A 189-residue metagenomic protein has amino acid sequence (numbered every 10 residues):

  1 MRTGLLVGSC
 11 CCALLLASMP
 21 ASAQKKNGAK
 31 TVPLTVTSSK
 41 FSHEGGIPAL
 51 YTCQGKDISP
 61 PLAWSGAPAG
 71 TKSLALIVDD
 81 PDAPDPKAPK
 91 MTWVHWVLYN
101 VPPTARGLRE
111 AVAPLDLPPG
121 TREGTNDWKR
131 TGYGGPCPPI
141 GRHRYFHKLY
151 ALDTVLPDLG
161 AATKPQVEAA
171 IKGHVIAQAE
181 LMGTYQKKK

Functional and structural regions predicted by a protein language model:
M1-L5: Positively charged n-region of N-terminal signal peptides that target proteins for export
V7-A17: Bacterial N-terminal signal peptides
A21-K189: N-terminus-centered regions that define maturation/targeting leaders and the start of the first functional domain
